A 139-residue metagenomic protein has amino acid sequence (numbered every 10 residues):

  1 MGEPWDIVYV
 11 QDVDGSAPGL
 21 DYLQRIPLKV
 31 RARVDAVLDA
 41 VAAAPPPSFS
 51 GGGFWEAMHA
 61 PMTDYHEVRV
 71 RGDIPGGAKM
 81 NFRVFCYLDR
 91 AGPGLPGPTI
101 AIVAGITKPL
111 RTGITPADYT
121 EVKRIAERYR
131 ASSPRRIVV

Functional and structural regions predicted by a protein language model:
M1-M80, R90-T99, I106-V139: Basic, Lys/Arg-enriched alpha-helical interface segments
R83-Y87: Short acidic loop-to-beta-strand element that houses the catalytic metal-binding Asp/Glu of nuclease active sites
